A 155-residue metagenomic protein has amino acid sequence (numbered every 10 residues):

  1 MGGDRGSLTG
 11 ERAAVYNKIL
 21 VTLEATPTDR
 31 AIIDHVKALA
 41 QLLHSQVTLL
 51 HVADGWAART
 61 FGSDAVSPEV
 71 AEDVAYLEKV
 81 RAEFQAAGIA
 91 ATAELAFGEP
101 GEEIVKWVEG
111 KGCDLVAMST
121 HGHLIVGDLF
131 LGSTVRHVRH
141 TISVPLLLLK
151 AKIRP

Functional and structural regions predicted by a protein language model:
M1-V15, A82-V116, R136, I153-P155: Structural beta-alpha unit
T9-S63, T141: Small/aliphatic-rich secondary-structure junction motif
K37, E78, R136: Active-site phosphate/pyrophosphate- and oxyanion-stabilizing loops and adjacent acidic/basic residues in soluble
T48, T92, L147: Conserved beta-strand positions in the Rossmann-like core of class I SAM-dependent methyltransferases
H51-V52, S119-H121, K150-A151: Short secondary-structure boundary segments
V66-E78: Short, surface-exposed alpha-helical segments at coil->helix boundaries
S119-T141, P155: Glycine-rich, Arg-bearing micro-motifs that act as flexible, cationic patches
V144-P155: Short, flexible loop segments at boundaries between secondary-structure elements
